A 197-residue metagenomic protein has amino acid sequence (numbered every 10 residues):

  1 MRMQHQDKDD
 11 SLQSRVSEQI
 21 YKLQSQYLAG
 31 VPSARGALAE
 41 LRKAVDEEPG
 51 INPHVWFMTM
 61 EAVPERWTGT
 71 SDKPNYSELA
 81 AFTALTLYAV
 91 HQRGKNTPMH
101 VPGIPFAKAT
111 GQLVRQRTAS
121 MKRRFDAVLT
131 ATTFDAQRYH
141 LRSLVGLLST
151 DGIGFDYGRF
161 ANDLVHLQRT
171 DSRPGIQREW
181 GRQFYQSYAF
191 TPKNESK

Functional and structural regions predicted by a protein language model:
M3-T68, T83: N-terminal domain-start signal
K8, A29, A44-E48, K73-S77 (+4 more regions): Conserved aromatic-histidine-acidic binding/catalytic patches
K8-S11, K122-D126, A136, F184-E195: Domain-length accessory/inserted modules outside core catalytic folds
A29-S33, E47-H54, T68-G69, G94-P98 (+3 more regions): Intrinsically disordered or highly flexible coil/loop and linker segments, enriched in small and charged/polar residues
R35, A39, P53, F57 (+5 more regions): Non-catalytic, well-ordered alpha-helical scaffold segments
P64-Q112: Aromatic- and glycine-enriched beta-alpha-beta binding-site module
M99-R169: Conserved binding-pocket/active-site segment within a compact domain
T150-K197: Alpha-helical oligomerization segments
